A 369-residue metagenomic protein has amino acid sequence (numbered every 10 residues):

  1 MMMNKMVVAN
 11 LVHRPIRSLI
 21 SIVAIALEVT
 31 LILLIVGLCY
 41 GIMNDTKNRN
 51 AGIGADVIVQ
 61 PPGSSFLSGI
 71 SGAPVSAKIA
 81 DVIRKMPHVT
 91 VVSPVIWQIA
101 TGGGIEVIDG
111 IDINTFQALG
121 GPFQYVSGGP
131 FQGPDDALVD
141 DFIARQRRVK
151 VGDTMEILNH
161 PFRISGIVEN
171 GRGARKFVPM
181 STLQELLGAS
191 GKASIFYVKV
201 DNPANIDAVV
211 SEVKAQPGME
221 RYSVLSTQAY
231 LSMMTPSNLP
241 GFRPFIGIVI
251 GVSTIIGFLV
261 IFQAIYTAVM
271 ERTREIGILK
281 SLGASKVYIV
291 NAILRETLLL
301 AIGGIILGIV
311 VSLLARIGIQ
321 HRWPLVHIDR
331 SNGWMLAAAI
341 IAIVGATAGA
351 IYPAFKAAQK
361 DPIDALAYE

Functional and structural regions predicted by a protein language model:
L11, I278-V287, K360, Y368-E369: Short helix-to-coil transition segments within interhelical loops that connect adjacent transmembrane helices
P15-I42, L239-I278, L298-L307, A348: Hydrophobic alpha-helical transmembrane segments of multi-pass inner-membrane transport and secretion
T30-V107, A208-P217, R221-S223: Hydrophobic, regular-secondary-structure patches
T46, E212-L259, A268-T273, V287 (+1 more regions): Peri-transmembrane interface segments
V57, I143-A144, S165-N170, G191-P217 (+2 more regions): A short beta-strand structural signal in non-transmembrane regions
V95-I96, G104-N114, Q124-T182, K192: Hydrophobic secondary-structure segments that place a key small or acidic residue at a functional site
Y266, R274-Q320, A337, I341 (+2 more regions): Transmembrane alpha-helical interface segments in multi-pass membrane proteins
S331-E369: C-terminal membrane-exit region of the final transmembrane helix in multipass inner-membrane proteins
